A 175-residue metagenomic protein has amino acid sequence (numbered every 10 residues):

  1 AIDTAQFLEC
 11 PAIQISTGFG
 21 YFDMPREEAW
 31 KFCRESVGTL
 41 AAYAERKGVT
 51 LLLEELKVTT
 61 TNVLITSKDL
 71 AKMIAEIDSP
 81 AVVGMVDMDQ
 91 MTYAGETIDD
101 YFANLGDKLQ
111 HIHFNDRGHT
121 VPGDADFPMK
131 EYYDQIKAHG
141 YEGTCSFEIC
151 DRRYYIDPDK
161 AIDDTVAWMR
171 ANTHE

Functional and structural regions predicted by a protein language model:
A1-V83, Y93: Active-site acidic/histidine proton-transfer and metal-coordination neighborhood in alpha/beta enzyme cores
E9, L64-V86, M91-E175: Histidine-acidic metal/acid-base catalytic patches
